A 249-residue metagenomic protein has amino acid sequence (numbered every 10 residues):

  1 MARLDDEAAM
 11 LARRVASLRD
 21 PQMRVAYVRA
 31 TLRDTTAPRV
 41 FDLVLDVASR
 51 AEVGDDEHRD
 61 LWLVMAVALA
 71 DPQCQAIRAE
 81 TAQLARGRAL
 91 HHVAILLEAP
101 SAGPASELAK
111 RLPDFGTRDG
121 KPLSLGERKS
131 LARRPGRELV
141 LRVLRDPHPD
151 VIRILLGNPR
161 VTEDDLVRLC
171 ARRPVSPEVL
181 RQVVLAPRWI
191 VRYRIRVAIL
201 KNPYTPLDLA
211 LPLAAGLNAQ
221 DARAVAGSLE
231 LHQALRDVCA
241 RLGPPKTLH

Functional and structural regions predicted by a protein language model:
M1-H249: Alpha-helical scaffold segments
